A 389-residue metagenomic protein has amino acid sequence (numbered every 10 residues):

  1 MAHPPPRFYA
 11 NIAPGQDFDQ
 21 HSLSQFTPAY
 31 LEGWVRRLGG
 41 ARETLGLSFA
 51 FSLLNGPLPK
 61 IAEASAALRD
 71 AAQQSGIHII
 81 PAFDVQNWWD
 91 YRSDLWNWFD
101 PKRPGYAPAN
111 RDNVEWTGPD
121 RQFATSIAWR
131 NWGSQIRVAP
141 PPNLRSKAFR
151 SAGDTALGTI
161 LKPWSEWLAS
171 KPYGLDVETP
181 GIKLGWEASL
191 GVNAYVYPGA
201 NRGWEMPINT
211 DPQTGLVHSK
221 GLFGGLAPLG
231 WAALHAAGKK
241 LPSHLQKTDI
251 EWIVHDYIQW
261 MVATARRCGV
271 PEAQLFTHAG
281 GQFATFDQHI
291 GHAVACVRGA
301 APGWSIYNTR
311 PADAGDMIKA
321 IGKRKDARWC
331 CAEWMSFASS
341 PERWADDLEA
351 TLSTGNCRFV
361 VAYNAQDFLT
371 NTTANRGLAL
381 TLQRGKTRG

Functional and structural regions predicted by a protein language model:
M1-D17: An acidic-aromatic substrate-binding cleft motif
H3-P6, G39-G46, Q73-I79, Y173-P180 (+4 more regions): Short, well-ordered coil/turn segments that N-cap beta-strands
P6, G15, G76-D90, G299-G389: Substrate-binding cleft of secreted/luminal carbohydrate-active enzymes
A13-S22, S48-K60, I136-T159, K240-H255 (+3 more regions): The substrate-binding groove and active-site-proximal loops of carbohydrate-active enzymes, especially glycoside
Q20-R37, P57-L68, R150-A169, I250-A263 (+4 more regions): Well-ordered, non-membrane alpha-helical segments in soluble/globular domains
Q25-S134, T155, L168-S170, V254-R267: Aromatic-lined substrate-binding rim segments of carbohydrate-active enzymes
G56, N87-R92, A188-A194, A284-F286 (+2 more regions): Short catalytic/ligand-binding loop motif for oxyanion handling, primarily in non-cytosolic enzymes, centered on
R111-G291: Polysaccharide-binding and catalytic clefts of secreted carbohydrate-active enzymes
